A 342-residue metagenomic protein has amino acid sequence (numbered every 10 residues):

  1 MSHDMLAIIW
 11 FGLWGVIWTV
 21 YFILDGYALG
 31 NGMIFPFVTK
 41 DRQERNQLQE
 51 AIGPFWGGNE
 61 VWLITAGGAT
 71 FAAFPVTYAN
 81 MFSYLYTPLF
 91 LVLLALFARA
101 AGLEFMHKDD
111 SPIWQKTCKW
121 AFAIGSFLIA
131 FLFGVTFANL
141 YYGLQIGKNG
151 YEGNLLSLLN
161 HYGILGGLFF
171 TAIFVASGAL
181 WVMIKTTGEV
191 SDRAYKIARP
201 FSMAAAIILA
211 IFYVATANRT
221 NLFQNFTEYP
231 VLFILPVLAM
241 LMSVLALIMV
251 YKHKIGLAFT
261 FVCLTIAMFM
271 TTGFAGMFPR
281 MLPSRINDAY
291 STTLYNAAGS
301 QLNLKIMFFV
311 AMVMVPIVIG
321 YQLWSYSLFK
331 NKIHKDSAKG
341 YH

Functional and structural regions predicted by a protein language model:
M1-G58, I64-G67: N-terminal signal-anchor module of multipass membrane proteins
V16-I23, Q47-E60, Y84-L94, K119-T136 (+3 more regions): Alpha-helical transmembrane segments of integral membrane proteins, especially early/N-terminal helices
N31-P54, P75-T77, E104-Q115, G178-I197 (+4 more regions): Juxtamembrane membrane-water interface segments of multi-pass membrane proteins, especially cytoplasmic-side
F55-S126, L222-P230: Membrane-interface helix-loop-helix modules in multi-pass inner-membrane proteins
F105-A258, T272: Long, contiguous internal "core" modules enriched in hydrophobic/ aromatic residues
N160-V175, S300-V318: Hydrophobic alpha-helical transmembrane segments
A267-Y290: Juxtamembrane non-transmembrane "cap" segments at the membrane-aqueous interface of multi-pass membrane proteins
L282-I306: Short, membrane-exposed interhelical loops at transmembrane-helix boundaries
